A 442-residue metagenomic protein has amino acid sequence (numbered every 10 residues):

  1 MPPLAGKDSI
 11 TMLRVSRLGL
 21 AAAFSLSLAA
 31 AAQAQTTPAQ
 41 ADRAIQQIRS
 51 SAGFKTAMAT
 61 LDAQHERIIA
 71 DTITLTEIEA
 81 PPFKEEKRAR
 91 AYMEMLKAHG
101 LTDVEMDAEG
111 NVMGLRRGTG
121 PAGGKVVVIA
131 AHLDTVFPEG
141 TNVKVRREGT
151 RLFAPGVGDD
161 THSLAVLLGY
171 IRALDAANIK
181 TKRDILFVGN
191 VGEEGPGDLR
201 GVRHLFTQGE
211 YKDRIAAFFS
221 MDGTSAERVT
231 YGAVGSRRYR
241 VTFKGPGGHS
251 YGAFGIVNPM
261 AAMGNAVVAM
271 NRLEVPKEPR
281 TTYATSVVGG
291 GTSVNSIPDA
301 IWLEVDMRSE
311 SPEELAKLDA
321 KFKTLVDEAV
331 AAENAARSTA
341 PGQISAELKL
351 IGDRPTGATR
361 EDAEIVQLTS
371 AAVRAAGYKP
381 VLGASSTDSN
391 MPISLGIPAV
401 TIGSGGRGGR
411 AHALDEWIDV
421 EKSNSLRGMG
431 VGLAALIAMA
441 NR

Functional and structural regions predicted by a protein language model:
L4-L20: Bacterial N-terminal signal peptides that target proteins for export
G19-A29: Bacterial N-terminal signal peptides
A30-A34: Sec/Tat signal peptide C-region and signal peptidase I cleavage site
Q35-F153: Acidic/His- and Gly-rich active-site-bordering loop/insert found across diverse amide/peptide-bond hydrolases
Q35-T56, M260-R442: Metal-dependent amide/peptide-bond hydrolase catalytic core, centered on the "pita-bread" metallohydrolase fold
P121, R151, G156-V234, V275-P276 (+1 more regions): Acidic/histidine-rich catalytic neighborhood of metal-dependent amide-processing enzymes
V143-G156, K244-G248, A411-W417: Glycine/charged-rich beta-loop-alpha catalytic/anionic-binding loops adjacent to active sites
